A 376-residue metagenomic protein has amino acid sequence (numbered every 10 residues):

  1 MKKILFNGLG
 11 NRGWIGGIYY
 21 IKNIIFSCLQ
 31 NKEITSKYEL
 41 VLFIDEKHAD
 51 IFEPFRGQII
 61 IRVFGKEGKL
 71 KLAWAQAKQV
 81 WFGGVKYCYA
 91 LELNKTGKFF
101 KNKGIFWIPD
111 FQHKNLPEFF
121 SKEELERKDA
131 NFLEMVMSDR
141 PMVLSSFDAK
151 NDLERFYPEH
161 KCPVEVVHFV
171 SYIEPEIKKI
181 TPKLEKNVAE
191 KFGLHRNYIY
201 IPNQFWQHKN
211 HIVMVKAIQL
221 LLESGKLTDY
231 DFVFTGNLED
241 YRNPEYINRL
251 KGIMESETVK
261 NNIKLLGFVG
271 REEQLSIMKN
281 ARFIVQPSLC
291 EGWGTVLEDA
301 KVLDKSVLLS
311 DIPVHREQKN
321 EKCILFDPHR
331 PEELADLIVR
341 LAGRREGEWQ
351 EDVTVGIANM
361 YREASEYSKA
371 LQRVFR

Functional and structural regions predicted by a protein language model:
M1-R376: Carbohydrate transferase catalytic cores enriched for Leloir-type hexosyltransferases
